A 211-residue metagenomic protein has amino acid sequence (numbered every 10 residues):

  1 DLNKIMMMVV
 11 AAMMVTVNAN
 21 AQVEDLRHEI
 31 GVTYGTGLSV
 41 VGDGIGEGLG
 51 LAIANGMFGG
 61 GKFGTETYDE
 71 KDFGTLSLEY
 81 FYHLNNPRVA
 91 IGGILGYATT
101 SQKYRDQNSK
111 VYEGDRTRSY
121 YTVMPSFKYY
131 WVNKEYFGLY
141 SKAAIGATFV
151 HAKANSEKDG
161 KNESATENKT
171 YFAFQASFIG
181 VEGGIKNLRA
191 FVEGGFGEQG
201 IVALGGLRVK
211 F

Functional and structural regions predicted by a protein language model:
D1-R27: Cleavable N-terminal export/targeting peptides
A21-L84: Short glycine/proline- and aromatic-enriched beta-strand/turn motifs that initiate or cap beta-hairpins
V23-D25, S39, D43-I45, A165-F211: Predominantly the C-terminal beta-signal and adjacent terminal strand-loop region of outer-membrane beta-barrel
E24-I30, P87-I91, E135-S141, K186-L188 (+1 more regions): Outer-envelope beta-barrel architecture signal
L26-H28, E70-L76, T117-V123, F137 (+2 more regions): Residues that define the transmembrane beta-barrel architecture of outer-membrane proteins
Y34-V40, L95-S101, S119, I145-K153 (+3 more regions): Transmembrane beta-strands of outer-membrane beta-barrel pores
G42-D69, Y97-Y121, F149-F172: Flexible, solvent-exposed loop segments that connect beta-strands
K71-A154: Gram-negative (and chloroplast) outer-membrane scaffold detector with strong preference for beta-barrel transmembrane
